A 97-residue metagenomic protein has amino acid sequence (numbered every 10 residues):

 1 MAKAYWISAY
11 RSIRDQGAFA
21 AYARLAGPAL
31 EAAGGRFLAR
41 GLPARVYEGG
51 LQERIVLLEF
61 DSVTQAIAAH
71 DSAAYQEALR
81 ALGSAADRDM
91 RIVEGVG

Functional and structural regions predicted by a protein language model:
M1-R54, D61-D71, E94-G97: Short S/T/G/P-rich N-terminal loop/turn motif that feeds into the first structured element of a domain
A66-R91: C-terminal structural segments of small proteins and small subunits
